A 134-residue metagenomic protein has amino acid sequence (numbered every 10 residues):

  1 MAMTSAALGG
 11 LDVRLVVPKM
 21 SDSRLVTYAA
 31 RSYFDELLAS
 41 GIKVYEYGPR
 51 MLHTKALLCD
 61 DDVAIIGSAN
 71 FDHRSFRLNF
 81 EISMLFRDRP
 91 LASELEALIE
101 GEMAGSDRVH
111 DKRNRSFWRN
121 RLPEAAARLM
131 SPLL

Functional and structural regions predicted by a protein language model:
M1-L134: PLD/PLD-like phosphodiesterase catalytic module centered on the HKD motif
